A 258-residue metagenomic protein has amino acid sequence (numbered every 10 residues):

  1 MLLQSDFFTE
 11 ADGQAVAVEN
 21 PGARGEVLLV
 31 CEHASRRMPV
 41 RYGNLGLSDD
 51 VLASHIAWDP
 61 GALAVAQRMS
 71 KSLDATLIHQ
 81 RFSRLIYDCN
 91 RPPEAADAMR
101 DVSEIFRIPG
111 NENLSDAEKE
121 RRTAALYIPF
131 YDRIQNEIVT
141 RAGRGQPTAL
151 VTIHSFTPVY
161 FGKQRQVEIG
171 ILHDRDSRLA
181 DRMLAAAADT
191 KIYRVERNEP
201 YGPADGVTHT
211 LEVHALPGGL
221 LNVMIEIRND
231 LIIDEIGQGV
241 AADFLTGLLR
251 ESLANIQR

Functional and structural regions predicted by a protein language model:
M1-L150, S155-R258: N-terminal catalytic or cofactor-binding beta/alpha core of small enzyme domains
